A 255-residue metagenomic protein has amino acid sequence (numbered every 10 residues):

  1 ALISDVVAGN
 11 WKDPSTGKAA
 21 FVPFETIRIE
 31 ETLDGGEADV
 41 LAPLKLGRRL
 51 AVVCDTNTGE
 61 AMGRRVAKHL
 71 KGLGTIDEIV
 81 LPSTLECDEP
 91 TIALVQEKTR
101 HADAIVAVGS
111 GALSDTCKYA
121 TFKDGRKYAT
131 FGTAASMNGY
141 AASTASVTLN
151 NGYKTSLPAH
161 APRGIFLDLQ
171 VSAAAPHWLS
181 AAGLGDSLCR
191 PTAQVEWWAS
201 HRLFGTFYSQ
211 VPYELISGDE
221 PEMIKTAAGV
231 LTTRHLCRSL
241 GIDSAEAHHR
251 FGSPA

Functional and structural regions predicted by a protein language model:
A1-A104: ATP/NTP phosphate-donor binding region
E30-E31, A107-G109, F131: Short His-Asn-centered micro-motif
V53-C54, G109, L167: Short beta-strand/turn micro-motifs composed of small residues that flank or help shape donor/cofactor-binding pockets
A61-M62, S110-Y119, M137-A141: Short glycine/serine/threonine-rich phosphate/pyrophosphate-binding segments that cradle anionic phosphate groups
K68-K71, E97, A120-A129: Short, surface-exposed basic-aromatic patches at helix termini and helix-loop junctions that form
L94-C117, T121-F122: An acidic, phosphate/nucleotide-engaging active-site surface
K123-T226: A glycine/threonine-rich phosphate-anchoring loop and its flanking beta-alpha core in nucleotide/phosphate-binding
Y213-A255: Active-site segments that bind and position negatively charged phosphate/pyrophosphate groups
